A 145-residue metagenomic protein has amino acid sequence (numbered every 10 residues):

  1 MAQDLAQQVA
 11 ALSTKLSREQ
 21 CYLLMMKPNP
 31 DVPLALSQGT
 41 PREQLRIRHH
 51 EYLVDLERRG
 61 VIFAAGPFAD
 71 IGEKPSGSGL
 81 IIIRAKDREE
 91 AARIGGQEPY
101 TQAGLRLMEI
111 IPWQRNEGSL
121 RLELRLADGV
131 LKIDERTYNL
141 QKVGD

Functional and structural regions predicted by a protein language model:
A2-D145: Conserved, structured core segments of small domains
